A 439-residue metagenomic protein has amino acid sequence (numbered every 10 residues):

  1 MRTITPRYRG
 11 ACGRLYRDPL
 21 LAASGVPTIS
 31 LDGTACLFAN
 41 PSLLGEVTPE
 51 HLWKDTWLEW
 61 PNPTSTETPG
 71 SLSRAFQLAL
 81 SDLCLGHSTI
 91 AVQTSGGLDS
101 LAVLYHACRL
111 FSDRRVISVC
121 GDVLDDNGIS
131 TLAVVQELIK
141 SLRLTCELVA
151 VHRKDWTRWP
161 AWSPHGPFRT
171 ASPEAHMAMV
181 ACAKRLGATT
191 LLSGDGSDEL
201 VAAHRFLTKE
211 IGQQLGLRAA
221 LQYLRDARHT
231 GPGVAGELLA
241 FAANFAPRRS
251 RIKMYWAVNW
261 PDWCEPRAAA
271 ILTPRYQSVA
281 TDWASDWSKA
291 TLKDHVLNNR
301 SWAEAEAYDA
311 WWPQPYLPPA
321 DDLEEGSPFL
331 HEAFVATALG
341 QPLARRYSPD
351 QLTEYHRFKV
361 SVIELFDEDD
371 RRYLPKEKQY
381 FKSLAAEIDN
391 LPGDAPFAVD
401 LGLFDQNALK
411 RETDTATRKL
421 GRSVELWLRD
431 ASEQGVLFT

Functional and structural regions predicted by a protein language model:
M1-P63: N-terminal segments that mediate ammonia production and transfer in glutamine-dependent amidotransferase systems
R2, F76, F366, R422: A residue-level signal for conserved active-site and pocket-lining positions in enzyme catalytic cores
I4-L20, G25, L191, S197-G216 (+1 more regions): Mid-to-C-terminal catalytic subdomains of enzymes that bind/position adenosyl phosphate moieties or nucleic-acid
T34, L52, F334-V335, L409: Hydrophobic/aromatic residues in well-formed alpha-helices
W60, A133-V134, A175-A178, I388-L391 (+1 more regions): Tryptophan-centered motif/residue detector
T64-S288, L317-Q351, Y355-L365, W427-T439: ATP-dependent adenylate-handling active sites, centered on carboxylate activation for C-N bond formation
A269, Q277, P396-N407: Catalytic domains of carbohydrate-active enzymes that cleave complex glycans
D400-T439: Acidic, carboxylate-rich catalytic segments that either coordinate divalent cations
